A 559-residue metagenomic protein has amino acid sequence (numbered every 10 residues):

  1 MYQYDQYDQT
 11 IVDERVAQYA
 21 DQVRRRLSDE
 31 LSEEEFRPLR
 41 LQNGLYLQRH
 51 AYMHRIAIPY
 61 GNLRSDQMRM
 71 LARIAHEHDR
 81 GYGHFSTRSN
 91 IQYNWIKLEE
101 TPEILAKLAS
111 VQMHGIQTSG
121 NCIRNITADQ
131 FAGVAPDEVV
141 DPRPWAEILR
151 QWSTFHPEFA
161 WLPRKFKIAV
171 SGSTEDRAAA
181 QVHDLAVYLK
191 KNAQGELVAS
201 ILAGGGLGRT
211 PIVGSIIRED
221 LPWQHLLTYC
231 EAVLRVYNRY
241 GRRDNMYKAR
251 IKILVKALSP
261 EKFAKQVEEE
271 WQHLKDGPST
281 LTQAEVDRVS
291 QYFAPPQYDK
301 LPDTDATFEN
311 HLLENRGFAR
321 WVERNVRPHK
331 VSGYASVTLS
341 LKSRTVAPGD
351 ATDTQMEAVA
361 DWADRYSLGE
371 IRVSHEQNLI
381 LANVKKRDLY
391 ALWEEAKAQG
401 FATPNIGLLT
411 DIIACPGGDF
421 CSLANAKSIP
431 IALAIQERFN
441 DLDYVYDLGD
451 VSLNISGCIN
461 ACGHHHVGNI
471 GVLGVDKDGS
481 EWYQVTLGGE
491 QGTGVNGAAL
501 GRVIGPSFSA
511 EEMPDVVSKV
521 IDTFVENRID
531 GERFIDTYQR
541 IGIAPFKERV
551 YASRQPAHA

Functional and structural regions predicted by a protein language model:
M1-A559: Peripheral terminal and linker regions in Fe-S/redox and tRNA-modifying enzymes
